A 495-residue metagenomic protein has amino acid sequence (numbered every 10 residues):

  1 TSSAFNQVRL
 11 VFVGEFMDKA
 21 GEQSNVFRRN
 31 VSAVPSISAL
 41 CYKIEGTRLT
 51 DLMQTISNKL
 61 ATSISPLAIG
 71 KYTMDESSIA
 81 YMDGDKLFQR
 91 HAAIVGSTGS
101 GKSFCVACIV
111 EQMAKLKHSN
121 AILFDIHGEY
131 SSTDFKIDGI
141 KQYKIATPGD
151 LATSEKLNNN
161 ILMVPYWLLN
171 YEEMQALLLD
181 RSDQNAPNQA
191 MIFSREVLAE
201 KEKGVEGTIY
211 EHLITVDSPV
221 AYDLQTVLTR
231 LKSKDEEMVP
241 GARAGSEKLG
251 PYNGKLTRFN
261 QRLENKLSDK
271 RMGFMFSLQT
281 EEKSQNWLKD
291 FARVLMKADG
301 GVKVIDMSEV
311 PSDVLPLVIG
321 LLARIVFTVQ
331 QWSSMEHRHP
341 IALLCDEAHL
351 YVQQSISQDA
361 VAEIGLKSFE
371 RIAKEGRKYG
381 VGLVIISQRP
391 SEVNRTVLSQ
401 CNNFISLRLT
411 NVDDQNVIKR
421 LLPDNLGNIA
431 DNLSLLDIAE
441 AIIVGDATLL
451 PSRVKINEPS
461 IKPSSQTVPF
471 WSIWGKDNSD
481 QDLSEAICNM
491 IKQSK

Functional and structural regions predicted by a protein language model:
T1-V95, C105-I109, E336-H339, Q354-S357: Basic- and hydrophobic-enriched, low-structure N-terminal and domain-boundary segments that flank ATP-binding catalytic
I64-D150, R395, I443, I473-G475: Glycine-rich phosphate-binding loop of nucleotide-binding enzymes
A92, I305, V384: Conserved beta-strand position immediately N-terminal to the Walker
H118-I122, D299-V302, R338-A342, Y379-V384: Loop/turn-to-beta-strand initiation segments
G128-T133, N159, M163-S368: P-loop NTPase motor domains
K144-G149, V164, L168, F404-D413: Conserved AAA+ ATPase "SRH/arginine-finger" region at the nucleotide-binding site
E370-E375, Y379-K455: Conserved ATP-driven motor cores of ASCE-family P-loop NTPases powering translocation/secretion/packaging/pilus
A439-K495: Conserved P-loop NTPase motor module
